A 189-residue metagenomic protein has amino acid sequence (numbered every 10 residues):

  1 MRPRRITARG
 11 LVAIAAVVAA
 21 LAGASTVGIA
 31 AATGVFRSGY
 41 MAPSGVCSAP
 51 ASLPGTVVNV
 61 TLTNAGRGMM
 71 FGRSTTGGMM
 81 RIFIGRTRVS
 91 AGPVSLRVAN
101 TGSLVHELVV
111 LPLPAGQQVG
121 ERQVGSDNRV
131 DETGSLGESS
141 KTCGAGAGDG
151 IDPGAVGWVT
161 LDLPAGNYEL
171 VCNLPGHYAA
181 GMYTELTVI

Functional and structural regions predicted by a protein language model:
M1-V18: N-terminal export and membrane-targeting signals
G23-S48: C-terminal region of N-terminal signal peptides and the immediate post-cleavage residues of exported proteins
F36-A42, P54, V58-N59, N64-R67 (+3 more regions): Extracellular/periplasmic metallocenter environments
S52-S95: N-terminal edge beta-strand
L96-R97, C172: Hydrophobic beta-strand segments within beta-rich accessory/binding domains
V98-G102: Asparagine-centered strand-capping/turn motif at beta-strand->loop junctions
V110-C143: The feature marks short-to-medium sequence segments in extracytoplasmic or secretory-pathway proteins
